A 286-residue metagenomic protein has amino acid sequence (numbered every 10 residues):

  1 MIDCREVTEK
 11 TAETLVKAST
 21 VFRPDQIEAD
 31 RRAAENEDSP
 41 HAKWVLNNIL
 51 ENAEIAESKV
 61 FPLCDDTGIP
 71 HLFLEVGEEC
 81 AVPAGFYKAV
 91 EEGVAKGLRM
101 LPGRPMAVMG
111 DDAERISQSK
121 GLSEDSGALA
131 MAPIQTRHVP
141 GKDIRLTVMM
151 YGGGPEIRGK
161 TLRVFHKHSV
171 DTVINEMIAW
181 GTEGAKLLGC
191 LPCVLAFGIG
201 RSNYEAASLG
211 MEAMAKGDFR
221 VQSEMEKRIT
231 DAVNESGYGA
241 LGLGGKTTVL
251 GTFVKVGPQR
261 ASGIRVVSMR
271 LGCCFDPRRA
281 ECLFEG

Functional and structural regions predicted by a protein language model:
M1-G286: Non-transmembrane, aqueous-exposed alpha-helical and coiled segments at domain scale
